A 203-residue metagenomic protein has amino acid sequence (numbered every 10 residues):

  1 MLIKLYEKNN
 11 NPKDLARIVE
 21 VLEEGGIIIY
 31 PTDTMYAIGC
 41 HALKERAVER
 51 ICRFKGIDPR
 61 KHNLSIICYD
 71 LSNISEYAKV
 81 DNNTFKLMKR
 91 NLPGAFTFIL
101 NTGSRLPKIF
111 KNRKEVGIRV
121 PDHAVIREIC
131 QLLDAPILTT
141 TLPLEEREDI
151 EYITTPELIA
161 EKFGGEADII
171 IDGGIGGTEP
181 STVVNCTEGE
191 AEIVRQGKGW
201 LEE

Functional and structural regions predicted by a protein language model:
M1-E203: Active-site-adjacent structural elements in enzyme catalytic cores
